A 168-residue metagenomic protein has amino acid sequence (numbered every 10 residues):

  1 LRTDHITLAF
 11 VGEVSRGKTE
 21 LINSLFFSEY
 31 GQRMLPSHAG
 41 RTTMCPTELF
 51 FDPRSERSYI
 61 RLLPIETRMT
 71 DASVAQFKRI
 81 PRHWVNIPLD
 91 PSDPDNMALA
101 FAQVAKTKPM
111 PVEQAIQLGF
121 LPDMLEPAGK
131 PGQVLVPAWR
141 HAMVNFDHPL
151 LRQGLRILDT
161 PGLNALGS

Functional and structural regions predicted by a protein language model:
T3-S168: Globular "head" domains of long coiled-coil molecular machines
